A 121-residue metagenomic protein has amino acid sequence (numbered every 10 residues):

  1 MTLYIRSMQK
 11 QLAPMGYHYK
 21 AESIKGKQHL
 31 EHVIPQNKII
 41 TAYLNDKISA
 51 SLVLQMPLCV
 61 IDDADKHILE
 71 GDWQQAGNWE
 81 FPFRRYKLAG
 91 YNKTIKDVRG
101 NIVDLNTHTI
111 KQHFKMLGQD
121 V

Functional and structural regions predicted by a protein language model:
M1-K25: Amphipathic alpha-helical interface segments
T2-Q9, A50-S51, E70, F83-R84 (+1 more regions): Generic detector of well-ordered alpha-helical segments enriched in charged/polar residues, highlighting helical
M8-Q9, K38, K66: Short alpha-helix boundary/capping elements
G16, D46, K115-G118: Short, flexible coil/linker elements and helix-boundary hinge sites characteristic of intrinsically disordered
S23-V53: Histidine-centered nuclease catalytic patch
K25, Q55-C59, F83: Extracellular structured ligand-interaction cores
L52-N78: Short Cys/His-centered divalent metal-binding micro-motifs
E70-V121: Active-site or metal-binding loop neighborhoods of secreted/extracellular toxin and effector enzymes
